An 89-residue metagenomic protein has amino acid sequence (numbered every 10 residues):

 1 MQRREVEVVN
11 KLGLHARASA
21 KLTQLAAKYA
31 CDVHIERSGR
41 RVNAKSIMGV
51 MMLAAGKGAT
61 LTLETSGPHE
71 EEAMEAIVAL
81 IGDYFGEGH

Functional and structural regions predicted by a protein language model:
M1-N10: Short amphipathic
R3, A30, T60: Broad gene-expression machinery/nucleic-acid interaction feature
R3, K45-S46, A73-M74: Short, well-ordered secondary-structure micro-motifs
E5, E36, E70: Acidic-residue sensor for enzyme active/binding pockets
V9-M48, M52-K57: Compact, glycine-rich, soluble single-domain proteins
G56-H89: C-terminal structural segments of small proteins and small subunits
